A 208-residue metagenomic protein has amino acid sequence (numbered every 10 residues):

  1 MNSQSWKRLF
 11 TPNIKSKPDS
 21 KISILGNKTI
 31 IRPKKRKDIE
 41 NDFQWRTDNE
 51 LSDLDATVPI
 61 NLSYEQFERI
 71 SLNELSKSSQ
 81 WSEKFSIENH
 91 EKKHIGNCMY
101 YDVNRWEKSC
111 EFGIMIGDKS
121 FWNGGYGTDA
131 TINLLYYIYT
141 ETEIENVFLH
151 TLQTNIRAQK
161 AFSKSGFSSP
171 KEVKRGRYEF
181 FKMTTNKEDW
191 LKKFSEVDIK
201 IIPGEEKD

Functional and structural regions predicted by a protein language model:
M1-I39, T47-D48, K84, E88-D208: Acyl-donor (CoA/ACP) binding surface of acyl/acetyltransferases
N41, Q66-N73, D129, N133: Alpha-helical elements of Rossmann-like donor-binding domains used by nucleotide-donor carbohydrate transfer enzymes
E50-L72: Conserved GNAT-fold acetyl-CoA-binding loop/helix
N73-S86: A short helix-loop-beta-strand connector motif used in the catalytic cores of GNAT acetyltransferases and, in some
